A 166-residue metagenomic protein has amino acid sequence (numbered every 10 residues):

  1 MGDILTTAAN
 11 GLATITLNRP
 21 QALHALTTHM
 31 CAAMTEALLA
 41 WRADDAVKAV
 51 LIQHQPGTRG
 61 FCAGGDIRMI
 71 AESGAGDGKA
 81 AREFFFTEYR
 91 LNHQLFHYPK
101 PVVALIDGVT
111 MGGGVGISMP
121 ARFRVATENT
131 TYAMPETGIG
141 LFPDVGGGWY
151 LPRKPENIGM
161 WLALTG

Functional and structural regions predicted by a protein language model:
M1-Q53, K79, H93: Conserved CoA-thioester-binding segment of acyl-CoA-metabolizing enzymes
A37, T87-Y98: Catalytic-core regions built around general acid/base machinery
H54-R90, T110, G140: Glycine- (often His-adjacent) and acidic-residue-rich active-site loop that binds/positions the CoA thioester
G65-S73, A121-T127, G148, K154: A glycine- and small-aliphatic-rich helix-loop capping segment at beta-alpha/alpha-beta transitions that lines
L95-I139: Glycine-rich beta-to-alpha active-site loop
A121-F123, F142, I158-W161: Internal, well-ordered alpha/beta segment that forms a basic, Gly-enriched binding/recognition surface
N129, G146-W149, R153-G166: Contiguous mid-protein beta-loop-alpha structural module that forms a pocket-lining wall or clamp of enzyme active
